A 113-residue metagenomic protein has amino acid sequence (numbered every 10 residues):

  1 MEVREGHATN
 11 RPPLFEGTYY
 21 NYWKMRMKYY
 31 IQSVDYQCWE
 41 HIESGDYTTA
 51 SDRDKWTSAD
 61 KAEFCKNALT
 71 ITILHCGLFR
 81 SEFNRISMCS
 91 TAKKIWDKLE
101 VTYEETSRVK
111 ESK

Functional and structural regions predicted by a protein language model:
M1-K113: N-terminal Lys/Arg-enriched interaction segments
